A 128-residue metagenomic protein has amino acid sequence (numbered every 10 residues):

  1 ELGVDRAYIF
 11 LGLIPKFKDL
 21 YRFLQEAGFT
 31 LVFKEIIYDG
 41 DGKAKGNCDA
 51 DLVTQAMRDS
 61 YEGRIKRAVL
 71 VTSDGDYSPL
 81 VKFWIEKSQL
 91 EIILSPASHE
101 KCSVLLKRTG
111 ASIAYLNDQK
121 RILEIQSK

Functional and structural regions predicted by a protein language model:
E1-K128: Terminal and domain-boundary accessory regions
